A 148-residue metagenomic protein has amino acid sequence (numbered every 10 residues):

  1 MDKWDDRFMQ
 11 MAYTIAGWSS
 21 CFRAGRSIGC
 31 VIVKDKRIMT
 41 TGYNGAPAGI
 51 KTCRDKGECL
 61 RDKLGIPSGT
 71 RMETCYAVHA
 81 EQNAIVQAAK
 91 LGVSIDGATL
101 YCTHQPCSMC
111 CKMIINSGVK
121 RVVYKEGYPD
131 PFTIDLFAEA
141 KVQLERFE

Functional and structural regions predicted by a protein language model:
M1-E148: Zinc-dependent deaminase catalytic domain
